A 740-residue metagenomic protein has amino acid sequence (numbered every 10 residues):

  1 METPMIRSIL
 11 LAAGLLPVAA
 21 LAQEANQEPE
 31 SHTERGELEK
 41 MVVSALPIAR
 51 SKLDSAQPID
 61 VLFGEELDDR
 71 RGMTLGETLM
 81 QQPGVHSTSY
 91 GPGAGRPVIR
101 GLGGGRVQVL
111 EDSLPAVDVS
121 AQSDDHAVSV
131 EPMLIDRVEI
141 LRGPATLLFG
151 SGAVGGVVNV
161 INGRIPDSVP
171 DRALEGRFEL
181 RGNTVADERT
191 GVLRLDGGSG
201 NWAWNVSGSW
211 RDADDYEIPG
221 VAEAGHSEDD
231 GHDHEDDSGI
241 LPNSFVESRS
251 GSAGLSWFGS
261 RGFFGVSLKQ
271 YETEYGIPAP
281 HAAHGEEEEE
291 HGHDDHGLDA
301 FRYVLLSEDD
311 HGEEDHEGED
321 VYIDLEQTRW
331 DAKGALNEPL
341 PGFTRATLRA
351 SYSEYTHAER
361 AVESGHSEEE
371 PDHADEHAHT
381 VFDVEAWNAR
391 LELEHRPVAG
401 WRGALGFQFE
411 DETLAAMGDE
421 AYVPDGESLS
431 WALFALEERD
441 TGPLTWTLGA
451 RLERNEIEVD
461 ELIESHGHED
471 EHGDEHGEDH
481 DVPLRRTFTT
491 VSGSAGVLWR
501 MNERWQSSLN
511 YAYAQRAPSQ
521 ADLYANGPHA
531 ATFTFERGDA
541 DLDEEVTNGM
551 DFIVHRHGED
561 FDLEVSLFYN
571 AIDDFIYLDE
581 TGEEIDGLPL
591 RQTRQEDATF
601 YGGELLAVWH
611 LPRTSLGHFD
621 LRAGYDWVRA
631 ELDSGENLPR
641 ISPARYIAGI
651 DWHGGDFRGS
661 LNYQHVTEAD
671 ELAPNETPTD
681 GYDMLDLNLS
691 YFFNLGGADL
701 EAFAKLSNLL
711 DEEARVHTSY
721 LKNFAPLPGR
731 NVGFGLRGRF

Functional and structural regions predicted by a protein language model:
A25-Q27, G403, L444, D562-I572 (+5 more regions): Gram-negative outer-membrane beta-barrel transporters
P115-P144: Short acidic/polar hinge/loop motifs at secondary-structure boundaries that mediate gating or recognition
L134-R137, R142, L147-G225, F245-G251: Outer-membrane beta-barrel translocator/receptor signature
T184-D212, G225-P278, H284, Y322-F343 (+4 more regions): Transmembrane beta-barrel wall of Gram-negative outer-membrane proteins
P219, Q515, D573-D574, D670 (+1 more regions): C-terminal beta-signal and adjacent terminal beta-strands/loops of Gram-negative outer-membrane beta-barrel proteins
F263-R345, S353-A386, E412-L414, G418-E427 (+1 more regions): Flexible loop and strand-edge segments within Gram-negative outer membrane beta-barrel domains
E317-K333, N337-P339, F382, D481-G496 (+7 more regions): Outer-membrane beta-barrel signature, preferentially recognizing the C-terminal barrel domain of Gram-negative
G400-R402, Q408, A421-A571, F619-R622 (+1 more regions): Structural signature of Gram-negative outer-membrane beta-barrels, strongest in the C-terminal barrel of TonB-dependent
